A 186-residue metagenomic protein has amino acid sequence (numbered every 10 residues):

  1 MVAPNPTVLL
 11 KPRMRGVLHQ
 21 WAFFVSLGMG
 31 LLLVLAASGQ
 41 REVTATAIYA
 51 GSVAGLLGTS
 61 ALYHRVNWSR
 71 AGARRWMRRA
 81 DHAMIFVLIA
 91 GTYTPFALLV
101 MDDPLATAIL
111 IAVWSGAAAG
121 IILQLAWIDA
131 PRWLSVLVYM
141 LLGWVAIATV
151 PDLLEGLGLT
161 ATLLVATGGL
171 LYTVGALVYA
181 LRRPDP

Functional and structural regions predicted by a protein language model:
M1-P186: Multi-pass alpha-helical transmembrane bundles in non-GPCR membrane proteins that perform intramembrane catalysis
